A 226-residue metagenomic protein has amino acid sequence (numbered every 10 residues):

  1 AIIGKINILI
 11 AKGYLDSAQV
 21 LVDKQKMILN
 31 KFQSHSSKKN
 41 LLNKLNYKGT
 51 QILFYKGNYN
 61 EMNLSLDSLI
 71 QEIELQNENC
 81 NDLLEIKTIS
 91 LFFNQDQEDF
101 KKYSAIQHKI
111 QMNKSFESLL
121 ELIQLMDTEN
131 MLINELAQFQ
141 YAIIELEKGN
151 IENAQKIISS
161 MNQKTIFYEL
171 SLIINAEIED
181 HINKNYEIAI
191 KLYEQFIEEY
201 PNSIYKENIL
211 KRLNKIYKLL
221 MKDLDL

Functional and structural regions predicted by a protein language model:
A1-L226: Acidic, polar-rich low-complexity tracts and alpha-helical solenoid repeat scaffolds
